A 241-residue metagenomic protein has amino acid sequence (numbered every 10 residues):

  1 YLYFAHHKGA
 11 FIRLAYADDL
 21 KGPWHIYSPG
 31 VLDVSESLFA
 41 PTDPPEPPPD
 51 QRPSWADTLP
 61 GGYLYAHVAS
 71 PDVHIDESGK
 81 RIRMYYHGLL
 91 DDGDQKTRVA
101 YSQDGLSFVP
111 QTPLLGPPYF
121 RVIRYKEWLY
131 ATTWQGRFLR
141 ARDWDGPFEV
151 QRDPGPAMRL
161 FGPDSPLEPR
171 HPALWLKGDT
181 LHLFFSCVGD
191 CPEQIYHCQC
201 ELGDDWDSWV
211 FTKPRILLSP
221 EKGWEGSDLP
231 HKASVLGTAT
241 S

Functional and structural regions predicted by a protein language model:
Y1-S70, H74-R170, W175-S241: Beta-rich carbohydrate-recognition and catalytic domains
